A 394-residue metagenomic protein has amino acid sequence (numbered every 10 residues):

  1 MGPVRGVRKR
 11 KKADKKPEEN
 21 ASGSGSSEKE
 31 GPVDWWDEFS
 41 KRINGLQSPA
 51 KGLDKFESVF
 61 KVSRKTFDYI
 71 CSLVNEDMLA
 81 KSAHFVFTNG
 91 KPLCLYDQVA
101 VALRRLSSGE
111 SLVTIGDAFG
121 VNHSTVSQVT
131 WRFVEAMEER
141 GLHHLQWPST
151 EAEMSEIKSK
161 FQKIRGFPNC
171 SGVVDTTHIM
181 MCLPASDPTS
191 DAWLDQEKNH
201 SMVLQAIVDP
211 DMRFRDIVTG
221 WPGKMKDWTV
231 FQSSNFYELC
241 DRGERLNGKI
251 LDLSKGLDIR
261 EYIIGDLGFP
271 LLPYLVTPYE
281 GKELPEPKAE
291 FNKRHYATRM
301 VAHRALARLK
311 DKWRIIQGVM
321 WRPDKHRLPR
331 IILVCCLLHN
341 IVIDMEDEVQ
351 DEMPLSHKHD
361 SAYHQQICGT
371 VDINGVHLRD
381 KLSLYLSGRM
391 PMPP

Functional and structural regions predicted by a protein language model:
M1-F85, E139-L142, E352, Q365-P394: Charged, often Cys/His-bearing segments associated with DNA-binding zinc-finger transcription factors
F56-F60, K91, H295, R299: Short acidic-aromatic active-site loops that bind/stabilize oxyanions
S58, V86-L93, L103, T219: Short basic-aromatic helix/loop recognition motifs at nucleic-acid and histone-peptide binding interfaces
T66, I70, N89, D97 (+3 more regions): Generic hydrophobic, aliphatic-rich segments that mediate packing or membrane embedding
Y69-I70, V101, I157: A structural signal for short hydrophobic/aromatic patches embedded in well-ordered alpha helices
A83-P92, Q317-K325: Short, surface-exposed loop/turn segments at secondary-structure junctions
L95-S108: Short, amphipathic alpha-helical "recognition" segments used to contact nucleic acids or chromatin
S111-P394: Short, well-ordered secondary-structure "scaffold" segments embedded in the functional core of diverse domains
